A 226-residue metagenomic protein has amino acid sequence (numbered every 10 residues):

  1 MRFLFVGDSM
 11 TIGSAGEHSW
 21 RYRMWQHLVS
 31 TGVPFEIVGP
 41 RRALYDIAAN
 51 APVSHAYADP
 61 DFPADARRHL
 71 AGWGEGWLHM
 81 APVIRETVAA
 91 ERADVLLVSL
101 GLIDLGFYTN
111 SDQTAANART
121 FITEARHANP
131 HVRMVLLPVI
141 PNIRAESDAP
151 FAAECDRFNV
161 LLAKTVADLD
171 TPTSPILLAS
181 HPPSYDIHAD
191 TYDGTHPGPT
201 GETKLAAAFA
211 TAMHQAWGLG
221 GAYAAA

Functional and structural regions predicted by a protein language model:
M1-F3, T31-E36, E91-L97, N129-V135 (+2 more regions): Loop/turn elements at helix/coil->beta-strand transitions in domains of secreted/extracellular proteins
F3, G13-E17, W77, S111-A118 (+3 more regions): Solvent-exposed, acidic/flexible segments
F3-V6, M80, D190-A226: Histidine-centered active-site loop/cap adjacent to the catalytic His in serine esterases/O-acetyl transfer systems
L4, M10-A116: Conserved SGNH/GDSL esterase-like catalytic core that processes O-acyl groups on lipids and polysaccharides
V6-G7, L137: Short hydrophobic segments within beta-strands
I84, A118-T123, N159, A163: Generic structural signal for well-ordered alpha-helices, preferentially at hydrophobic/aromatic core positions
L97-G106, I122-R157, S180-Y185: Active-site segments of SGNH/GDSL-like serine hydrolases that catalyze O-acetyl group transfer/hydrolysis on lipids
P141-S180, P199-T203: Substrate-gating cap/lid alpha-helix
